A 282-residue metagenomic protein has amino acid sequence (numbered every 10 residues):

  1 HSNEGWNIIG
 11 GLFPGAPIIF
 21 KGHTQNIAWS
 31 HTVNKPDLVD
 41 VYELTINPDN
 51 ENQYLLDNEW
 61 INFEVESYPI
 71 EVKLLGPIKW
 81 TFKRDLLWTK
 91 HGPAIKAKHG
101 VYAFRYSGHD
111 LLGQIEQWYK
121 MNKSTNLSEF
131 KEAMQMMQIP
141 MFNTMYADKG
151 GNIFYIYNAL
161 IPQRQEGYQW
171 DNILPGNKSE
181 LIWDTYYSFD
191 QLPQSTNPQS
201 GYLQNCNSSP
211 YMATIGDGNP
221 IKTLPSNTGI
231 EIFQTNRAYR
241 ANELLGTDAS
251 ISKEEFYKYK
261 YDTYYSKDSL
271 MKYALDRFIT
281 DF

Functional and structural regions predicted by a protein language model:
H1-F282: Mature extracytoplasmic enzyme cores
